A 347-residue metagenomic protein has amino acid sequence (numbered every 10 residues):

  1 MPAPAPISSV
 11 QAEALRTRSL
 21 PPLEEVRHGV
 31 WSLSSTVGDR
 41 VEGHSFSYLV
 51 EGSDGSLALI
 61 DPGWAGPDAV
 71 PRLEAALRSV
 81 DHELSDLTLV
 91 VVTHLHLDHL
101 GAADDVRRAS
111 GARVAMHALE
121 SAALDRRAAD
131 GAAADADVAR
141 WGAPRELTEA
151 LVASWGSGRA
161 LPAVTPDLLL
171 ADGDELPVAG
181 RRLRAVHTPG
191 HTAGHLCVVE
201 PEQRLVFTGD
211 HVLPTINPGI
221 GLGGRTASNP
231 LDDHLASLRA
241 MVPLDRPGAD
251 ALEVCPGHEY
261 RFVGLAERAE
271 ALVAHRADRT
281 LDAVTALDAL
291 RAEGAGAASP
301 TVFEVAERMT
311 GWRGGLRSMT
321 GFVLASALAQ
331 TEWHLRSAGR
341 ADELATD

Functional and structural regions predicted by a protein language model:
P2-A12, R16, T285-D347: C-terminal regulatory/interaction regions
P4, R27-S35, S154-R159, A179-R181: Short Pro/Gly-enriched beta-strand edge/turn motifs at strand-loop
L23-V80, C197-P214: Conserved beta-strand hairpin/beta-sheet module of binuclear metal-dependent hydrolase folds, prominently
G29, H258, A283, A338: Residue-level signal for inorganic ion chemistry
G43, A65-V70, A76-P177, R204: Active-site HxH/HxHxD metal-binding segment of metal-dependent hydrolases
L57, W64-P67, G156-L161, T165-L168 (+2 more regions): Metallo-beta-lactamase
L73, H234, L238, T331: Aromatic/hydrophobic pocket-lining residues that form the small-molecule binding cavity in soluble enzyme cores
A112, R276, T280-V284, L328: Short, leucine-enriched amphipathic alpha-helices that occur as contiguous helical runs
